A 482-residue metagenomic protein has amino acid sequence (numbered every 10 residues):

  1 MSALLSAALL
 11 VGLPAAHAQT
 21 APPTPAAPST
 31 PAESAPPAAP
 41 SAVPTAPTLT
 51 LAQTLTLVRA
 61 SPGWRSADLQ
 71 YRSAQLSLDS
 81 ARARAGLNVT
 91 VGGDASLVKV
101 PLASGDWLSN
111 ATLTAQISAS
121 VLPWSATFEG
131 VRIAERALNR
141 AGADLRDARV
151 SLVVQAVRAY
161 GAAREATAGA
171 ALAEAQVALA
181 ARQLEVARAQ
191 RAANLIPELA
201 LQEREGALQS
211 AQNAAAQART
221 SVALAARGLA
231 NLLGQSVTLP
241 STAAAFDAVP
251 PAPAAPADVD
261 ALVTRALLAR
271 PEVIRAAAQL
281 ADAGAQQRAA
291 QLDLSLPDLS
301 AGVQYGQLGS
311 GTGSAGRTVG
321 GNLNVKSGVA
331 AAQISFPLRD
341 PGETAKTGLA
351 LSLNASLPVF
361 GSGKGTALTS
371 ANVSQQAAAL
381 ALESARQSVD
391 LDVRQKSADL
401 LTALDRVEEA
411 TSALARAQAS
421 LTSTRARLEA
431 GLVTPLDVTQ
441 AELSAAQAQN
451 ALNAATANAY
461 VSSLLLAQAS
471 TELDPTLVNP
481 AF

Functional and structural regions predicted by a protein language model:
M1-H17: Gram-negative bacterial Sec-dependent N-terminal signal peptides
A16-T90, S120-V121, V237, A243-Q286 (+5 more regions): Bacterial Sec-pathway N-terminal export signals of envelope proteins
T20, T24, T30-A32, L382 (+3 more regions): Acidic, low-complexity, intrinsically disordered peripheral segments
A38-P47, T90-A126, G130, F246-A255 (+4 more regions): Small/polar, glycine/serine/threonine/aspartate-rich low-complexity segments that form flexible
Q53, V58-A60, A67, S120 (+23 more regions): Amphipathic alpha-helical coiled-coil segments and their boundaries
T56-R65, R72-N88, A115-I133, G142-V150 (+7 more regions): A glycine-/polar-enriched beta->alpha junction
S66, Y71-S73, L78-S80, V131-I133 (+27 more regions): Heptad-repeat amphipathic alpha-helical coiled-coil interaction surface used for oligomerization/assembly
A148-A269, Q279, D399, A403-V407 (+5 more regions): Periplasmic alpha-helical coiled-coil/stalk elements that build and connect Gram-negative outer-membrane
